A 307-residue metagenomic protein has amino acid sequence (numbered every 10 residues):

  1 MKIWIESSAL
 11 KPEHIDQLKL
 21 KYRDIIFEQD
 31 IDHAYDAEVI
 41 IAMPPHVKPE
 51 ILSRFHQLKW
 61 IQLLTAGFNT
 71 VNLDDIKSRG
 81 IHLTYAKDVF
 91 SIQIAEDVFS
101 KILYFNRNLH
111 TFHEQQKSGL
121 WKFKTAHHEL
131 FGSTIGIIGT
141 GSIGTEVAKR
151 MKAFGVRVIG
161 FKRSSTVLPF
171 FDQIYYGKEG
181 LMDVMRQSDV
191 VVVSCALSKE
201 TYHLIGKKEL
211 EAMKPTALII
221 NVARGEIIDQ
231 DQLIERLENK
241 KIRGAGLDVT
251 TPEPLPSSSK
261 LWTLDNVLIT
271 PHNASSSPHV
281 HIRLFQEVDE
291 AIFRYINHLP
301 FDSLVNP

Functional and structural regions predicted by a protein language model:
M1-T84, G206-K208: An N-terminal-biased, well-structured beta-alpha scaffold segment characteristic of Rossmann-like dinucleotide-binding
H14, T84-D97, T111, E253-P307: C-terminal helix-to-coil terminal segments
H33-Y35, L52-F55, L130, V184-S188 (+2 more regions): A short, aliphatic-rich alpha-helical micro-motif
I81, A86-T134, F161: Phosphate-binding beta-alpha-beta segment of Rossmann-like dinucleotide-binding domains, i.e., the NAD(P)
T140-G141: Glycine-rich Rossmann-fold phosphate-binding loop(s) that bind the pyrophosphate of adenine dinucleotide cofactors
G144-T145: N-terminal Rossmann-fold NAD(P) dinucleotide-binding loop
F154-F170: NAD(P)-binding Rossmann-fold cofactor-contacting core
S165-K260: Rossmann-like adenosine-cofactor binding region
